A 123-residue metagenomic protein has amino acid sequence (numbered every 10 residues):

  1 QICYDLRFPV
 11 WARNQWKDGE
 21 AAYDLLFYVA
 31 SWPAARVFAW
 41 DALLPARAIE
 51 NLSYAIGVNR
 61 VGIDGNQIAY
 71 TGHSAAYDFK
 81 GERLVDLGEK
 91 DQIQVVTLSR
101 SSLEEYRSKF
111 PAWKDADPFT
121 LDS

Functional and structural regions predicted by a protein language model:
L6-I93: CN hydrolase (nitrilase-like) catalytic-core segments centered on the catalytic cysteine and neighboring Lys/Glu
P9-W11, V96-T97, A116-D117: A short, polar/proline- and glycine-enriched secondary-structure boundary/capping micro-motif
K17, R36, E104-S123: Cysteine/selenocysteine-centered motifs that mediate thiol-based redox chemistry or coordinate metal-sulfur cofactors
L44, L98-S99, K114, L121: Residue-level signal for alpha-helical context at structural boundaries
Q92-K109: A short, polar/charged loop-to-alpha-helix boundary motif
